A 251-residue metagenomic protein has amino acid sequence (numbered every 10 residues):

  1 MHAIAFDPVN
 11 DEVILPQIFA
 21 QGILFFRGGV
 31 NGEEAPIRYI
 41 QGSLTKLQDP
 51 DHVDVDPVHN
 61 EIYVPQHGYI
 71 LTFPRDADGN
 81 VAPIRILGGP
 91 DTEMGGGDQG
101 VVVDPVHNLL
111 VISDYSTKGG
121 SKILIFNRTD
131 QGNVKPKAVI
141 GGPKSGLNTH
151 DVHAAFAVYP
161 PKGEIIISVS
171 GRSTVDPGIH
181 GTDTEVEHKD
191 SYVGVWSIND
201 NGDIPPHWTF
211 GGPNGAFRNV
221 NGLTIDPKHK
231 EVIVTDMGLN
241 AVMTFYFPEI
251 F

Functional and structural regions predicted by a protein language model:
M1-V9, S43-E61, P90-L109, P143-G163 (+2 more regions): Beta-rich, blade/repeat-based domains predominating in secreted/periplasmic proteins but also intracellular
I18, G28, H67, R75 (+5 more regions): Short loop/turn segments immediately following the C-termini of beta-strands
A20-G22, E34, H67-Y69, V81 (+4 more regions): A detector of repeated loop/turn-to-beta-strand junctions in beta-rich toroidal repeat architectures
F26-E33, T72-N80, I125-V134, V195-D203 (+1 more regions): Short loop/turn segments immediately following beta-strands, especially the blade-tip and inter-blade linker loops
E33-G42, V81-G89, N133-G142, D203-G212: Beta-propeller fold detector
Y115, S168-D190: Short, conserved, GDST-rich strand-edge loop motifs in beta-rich repeat architectures
N221-F251: Blade-level signature of beta-propeller repeat domains, shared across WD40, Kelch, NHL, RCC1 and BNR/Asp-box propellers
